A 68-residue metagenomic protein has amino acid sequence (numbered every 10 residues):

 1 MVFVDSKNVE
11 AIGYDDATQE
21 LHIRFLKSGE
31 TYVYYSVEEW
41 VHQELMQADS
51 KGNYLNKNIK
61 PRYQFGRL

Functional and structural regions predicted by a protein language model:
M1-L68: Acidic/histidine-enriched, beta-strand-rich ligand/metal-binding domains
